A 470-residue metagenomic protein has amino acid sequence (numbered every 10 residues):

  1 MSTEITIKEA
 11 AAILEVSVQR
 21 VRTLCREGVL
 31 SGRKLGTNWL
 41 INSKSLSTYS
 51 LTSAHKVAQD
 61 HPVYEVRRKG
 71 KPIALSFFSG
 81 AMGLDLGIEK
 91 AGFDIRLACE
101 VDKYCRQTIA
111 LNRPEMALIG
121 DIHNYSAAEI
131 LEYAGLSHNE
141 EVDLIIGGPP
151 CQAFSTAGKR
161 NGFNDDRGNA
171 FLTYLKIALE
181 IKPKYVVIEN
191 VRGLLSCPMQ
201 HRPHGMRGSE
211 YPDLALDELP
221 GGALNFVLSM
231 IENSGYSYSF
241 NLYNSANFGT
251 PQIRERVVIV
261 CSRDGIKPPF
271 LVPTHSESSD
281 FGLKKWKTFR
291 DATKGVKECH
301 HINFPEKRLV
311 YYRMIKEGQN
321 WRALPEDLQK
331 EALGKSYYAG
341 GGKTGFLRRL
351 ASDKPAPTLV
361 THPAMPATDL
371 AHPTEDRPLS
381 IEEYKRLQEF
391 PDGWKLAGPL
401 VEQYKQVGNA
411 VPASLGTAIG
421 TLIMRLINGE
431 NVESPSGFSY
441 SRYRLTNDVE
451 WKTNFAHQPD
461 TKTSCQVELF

Functional and structural regions predicted by a protein language model:
T3-E4: Residue at a beta-strand N-cap/secondary-structure junction
I7-K8: Residues within the helices of the helix-turn-helix
I13-N38: Major-groove DNA-recognition helix of helix-turn-helix-type DNA-binding domains
T23-E27, S43-R96, M230-N233, S237 (+3 more regions): S-adenosyl-L-methionine-dependent DNA methyltransferase catalytic core
V57-Y185, N190-M206, Y211-P212: Core alpha/beta nucleotide-donor-binding catalytic domains of modification enzymes
K103-R106, G221-N225, I381: Short, surface-exposed alpha-helical segments at coil->helix boundaries
P149-P150, P183, V191, P251 (+2 more regions): Proline-centered helix-kink/hinge sites
N169-S262: Conserved Class I SAM-dependent methyltransferase catalytic core
